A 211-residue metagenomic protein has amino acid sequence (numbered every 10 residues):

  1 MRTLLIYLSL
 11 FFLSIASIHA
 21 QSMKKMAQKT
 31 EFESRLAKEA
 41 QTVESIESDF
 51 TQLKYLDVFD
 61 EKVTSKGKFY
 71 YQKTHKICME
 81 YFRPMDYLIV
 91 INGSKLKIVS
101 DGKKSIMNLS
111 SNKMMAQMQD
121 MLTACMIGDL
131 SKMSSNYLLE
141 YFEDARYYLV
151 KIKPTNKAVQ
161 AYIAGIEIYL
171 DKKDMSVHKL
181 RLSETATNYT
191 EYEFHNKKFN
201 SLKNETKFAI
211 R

Functional and structural regions predicted by a protein language model:
M1-L4: Positively charged n-region of N-terminal signal peptides that target proteins for export
Y7-I15: Bacterial N-terminal signal peptides
A16-A20: Sec/Tat signal peptide C-region and signal peptidase I cleavage site
S22-K25, K38-T42, K54-Y55, K62 (+2 more regions): Flexible, processing/modification-adjacent segments and terminal tails in exported/periplasmic/extracellular proteins
D49-V63, G67-Y70: An N-terminal domain-cap segment
T64-K66, M85, N92, A161-G165 (+1 more regions): Short, surface-exposed coil-to-beta transition loops
K68-D120, T190: An acidic-aromatic
M107, L130-R211: Gly/Pro-enriched, hydrophobic low-complexity segments that function as extracytoplasmic propeptides/linkers
